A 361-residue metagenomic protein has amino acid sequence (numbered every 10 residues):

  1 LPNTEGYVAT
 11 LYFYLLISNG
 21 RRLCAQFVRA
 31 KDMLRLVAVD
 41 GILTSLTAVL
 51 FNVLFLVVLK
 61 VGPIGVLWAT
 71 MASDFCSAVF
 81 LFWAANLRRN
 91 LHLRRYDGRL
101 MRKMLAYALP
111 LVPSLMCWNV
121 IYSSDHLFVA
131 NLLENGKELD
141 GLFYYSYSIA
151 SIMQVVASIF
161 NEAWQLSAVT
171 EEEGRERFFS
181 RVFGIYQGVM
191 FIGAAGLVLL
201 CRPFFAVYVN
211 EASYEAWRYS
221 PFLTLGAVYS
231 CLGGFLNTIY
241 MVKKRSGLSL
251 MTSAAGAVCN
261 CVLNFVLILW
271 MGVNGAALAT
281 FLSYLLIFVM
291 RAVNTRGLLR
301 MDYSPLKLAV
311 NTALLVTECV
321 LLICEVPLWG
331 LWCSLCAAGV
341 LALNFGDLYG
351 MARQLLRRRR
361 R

Functional and structural regions predicted by a protein language model:
L1, E5, T10, A157 (+2 more regions): Alpha-helical transmembrane segments of multi-pass membrane transport and lipid-handling proteins
E5, P63-V66, L100-Y107, L111 (+2 more regions): Interfacial/gating helices of multi-pass transporter permease domains
A9, A38-L87, A254-N260, V273-N294 (+1 more regions): Hydrophobic alpha-helical transmembrane segments
A30, S146, A150-E176, S180-Y186 (+1 more regions): Helix-loop junctions and terminal segments of transmembrane helices in multi-pass membrane transport/translocation
V58-L59, M116-I152, S167-T170, R202-A212 (+1 more regions): Helix-terminus/linker motif at the lipid-water interface of multi-pass membrane proteins
P63-L67, L81-Y122, S167-R177, G297-T312 (+1 more regions): Interhelical loop/hinge segments that connect adjacent transmembrane helices in multipass membrane
F75, P110, D125-L127, L139-A157 (+2 more regions): Alpha-helical transmembrane segments of polytopic membrane transporters and translocases
M301, L321-R361: Membrane-proximal transmembrane or re-entrant/amphipathic helices at the cytosolic face
